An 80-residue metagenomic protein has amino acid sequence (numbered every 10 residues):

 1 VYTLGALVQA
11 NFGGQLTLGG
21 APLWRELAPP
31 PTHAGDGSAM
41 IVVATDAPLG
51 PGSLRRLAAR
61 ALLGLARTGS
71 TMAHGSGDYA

Functional and structural regions predicted by a protein language model:
V1-A80: A structural signal for small-residue-enriched, beta-sheet-centric alpha/beta enzyme cores and oligomeric scaffold folds
